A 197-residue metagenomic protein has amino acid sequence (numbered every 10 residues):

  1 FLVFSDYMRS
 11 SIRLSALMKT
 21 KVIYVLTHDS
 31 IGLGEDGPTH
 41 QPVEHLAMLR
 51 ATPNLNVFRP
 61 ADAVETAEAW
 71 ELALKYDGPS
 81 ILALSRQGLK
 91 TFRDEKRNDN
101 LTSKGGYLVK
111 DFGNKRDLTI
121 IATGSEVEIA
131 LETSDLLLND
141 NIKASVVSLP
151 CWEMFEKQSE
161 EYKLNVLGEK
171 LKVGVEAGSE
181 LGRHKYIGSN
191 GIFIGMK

Functional and structural regions predicted by a protein language model:
F1-I31, H40-L46, I192: Thiamine diphosphate
S10-R13, E68, E132: Alpha-helical scaffolding segments of alpha/beta enzyme cores, especially the outer helices of TIM-barrel or partial
M18, T52-P53, I187-N190: Short, structured coil segments at secondary-structure junctions
V22, N56-V57, S80, A144: Hydrophobic beta-strand scaffold residues
G32-P42, T66, L74-K197: Thiamine diphosphate
A61: TRNA-recognition modules of translation machinery and tRNA-sensing kinases, especially anticodon-binding
